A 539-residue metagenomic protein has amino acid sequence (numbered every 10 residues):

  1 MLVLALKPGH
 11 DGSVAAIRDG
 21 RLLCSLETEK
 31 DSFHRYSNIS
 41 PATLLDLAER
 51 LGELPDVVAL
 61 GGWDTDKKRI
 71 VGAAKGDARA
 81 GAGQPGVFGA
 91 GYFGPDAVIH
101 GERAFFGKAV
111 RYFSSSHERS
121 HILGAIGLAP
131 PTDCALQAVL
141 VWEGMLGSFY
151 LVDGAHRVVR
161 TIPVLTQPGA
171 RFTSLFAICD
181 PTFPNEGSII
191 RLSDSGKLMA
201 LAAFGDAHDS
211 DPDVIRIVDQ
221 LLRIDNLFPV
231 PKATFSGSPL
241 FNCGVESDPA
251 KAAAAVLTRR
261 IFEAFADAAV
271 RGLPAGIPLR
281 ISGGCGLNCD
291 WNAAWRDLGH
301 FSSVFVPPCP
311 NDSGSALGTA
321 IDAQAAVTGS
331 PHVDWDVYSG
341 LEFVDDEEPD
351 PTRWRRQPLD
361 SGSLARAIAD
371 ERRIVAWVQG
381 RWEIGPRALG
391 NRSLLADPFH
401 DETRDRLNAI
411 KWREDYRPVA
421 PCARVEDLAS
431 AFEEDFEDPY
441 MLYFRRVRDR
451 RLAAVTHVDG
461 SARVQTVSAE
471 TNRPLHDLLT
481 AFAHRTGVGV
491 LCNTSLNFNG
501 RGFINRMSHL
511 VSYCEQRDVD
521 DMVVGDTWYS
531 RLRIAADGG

Functional and structural regions predicted by a protein language model:
M1-L4: Extreme N-terminal starter segment of soluble prokaryotic enzymes
K7-S37, V110, S114-S115, R119-I122 (+4 more regions): Flexible beta->alpha loop and helix N-cap segments adjacent to enzyme active/binding sites
T28-E53: N-terminal phosphate-binding loop and adjacent alpha-helix
G52-G101, F105-F106, V110-R111, S115 (+1 more regions): Short beta-strand-loop/turn "lid" adjacent to the catalytic site in phosphate-handling enzymes
E53-L54, D133-A135, P274-I277: Short helix-loop-beta connector
L60-G62, L279-N288: Glycine-rich beta-strand-to-loop/alpha-helix junction loops that act as flexible
M199-A200, G205-T258: Active-site cores of enzymes that catalyze phosphoryl transfer or operate on phosphate-rich substrates
A253-L279: Phosphate/ATP-binding catalytic cores across multiple sugar-kinase/actin-like superfamilies, primarily ASKHA
